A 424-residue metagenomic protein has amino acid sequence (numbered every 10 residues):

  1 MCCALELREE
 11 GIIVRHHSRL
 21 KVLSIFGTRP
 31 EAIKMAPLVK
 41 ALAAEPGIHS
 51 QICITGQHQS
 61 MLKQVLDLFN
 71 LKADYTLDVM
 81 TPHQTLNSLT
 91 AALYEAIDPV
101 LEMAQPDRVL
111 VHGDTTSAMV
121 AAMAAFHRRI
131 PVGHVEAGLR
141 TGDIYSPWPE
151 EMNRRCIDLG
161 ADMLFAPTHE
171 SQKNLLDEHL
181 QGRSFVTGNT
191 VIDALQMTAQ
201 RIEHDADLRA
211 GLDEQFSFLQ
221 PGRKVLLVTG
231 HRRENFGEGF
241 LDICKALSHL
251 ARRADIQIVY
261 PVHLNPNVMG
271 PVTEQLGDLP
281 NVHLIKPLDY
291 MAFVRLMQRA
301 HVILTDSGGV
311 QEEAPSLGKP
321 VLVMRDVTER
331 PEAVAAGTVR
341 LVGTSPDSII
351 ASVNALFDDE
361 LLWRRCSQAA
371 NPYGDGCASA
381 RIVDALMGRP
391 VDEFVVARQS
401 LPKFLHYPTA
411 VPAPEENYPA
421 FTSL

Functional and structural regions predicted by a protein language model:
C2-C3, C53-T55, Q59-S60, G160-E238 (+2 more regions): A nucleotide-sugar donor-handling region in carbohydrate enzymes
C2-G56: N-terminal subdomain of nucleotide-sugar transferases
L23-F26, E31-A41, V65, T76-L180: Active-site and donor-binding regions of nucleotide-sugar-utilizing enzymes
H58-S60, V65, Q84, E203-R299 (+1 more regions): Donor-nucleotide binding loops and adjacent catalytic segments primarily of GT-B fold Leloir glycosyltransferases
I97, L101, R295-A300: Short alpha-helical donor nucleotide-sugar binding micro-motif in glycosyltransferases
V111-H112, H134, L164, L296-V334: A donor-sugar binding/catalytic signature common to diverse glycosyltransferases and related nucleotide-sugar
R330-A355, R364-G376: Change "using UDP/GDP/dTDP sugars" to "using nucleotide sugars
D358-L424: C-terminal amphipathic helix plus adjacent low-complexity, charged tail appended to glycosyltransferase catalytic
